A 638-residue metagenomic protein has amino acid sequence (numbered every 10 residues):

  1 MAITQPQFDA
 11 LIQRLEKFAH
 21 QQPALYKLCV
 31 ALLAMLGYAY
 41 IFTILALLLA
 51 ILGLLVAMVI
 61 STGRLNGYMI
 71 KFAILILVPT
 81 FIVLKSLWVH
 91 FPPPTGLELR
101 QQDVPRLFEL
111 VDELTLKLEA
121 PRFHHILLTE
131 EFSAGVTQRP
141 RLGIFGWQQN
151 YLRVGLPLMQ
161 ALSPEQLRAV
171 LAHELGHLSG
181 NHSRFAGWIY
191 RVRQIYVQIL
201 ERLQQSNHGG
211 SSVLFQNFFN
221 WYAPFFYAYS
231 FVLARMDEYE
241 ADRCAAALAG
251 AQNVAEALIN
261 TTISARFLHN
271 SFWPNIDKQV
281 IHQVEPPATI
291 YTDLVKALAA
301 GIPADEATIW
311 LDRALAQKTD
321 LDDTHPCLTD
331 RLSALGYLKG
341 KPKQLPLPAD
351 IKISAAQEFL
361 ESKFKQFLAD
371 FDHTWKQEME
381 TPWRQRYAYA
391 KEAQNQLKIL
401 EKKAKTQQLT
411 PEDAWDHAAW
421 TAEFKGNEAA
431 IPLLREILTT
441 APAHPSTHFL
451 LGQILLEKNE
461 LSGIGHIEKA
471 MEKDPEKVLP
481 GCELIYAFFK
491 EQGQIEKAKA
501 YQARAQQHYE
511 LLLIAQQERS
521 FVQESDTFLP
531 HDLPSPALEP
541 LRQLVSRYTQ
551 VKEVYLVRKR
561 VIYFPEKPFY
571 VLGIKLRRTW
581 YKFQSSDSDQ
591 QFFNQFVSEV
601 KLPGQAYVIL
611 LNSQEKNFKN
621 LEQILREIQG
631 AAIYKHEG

Functional and structural regions predicted by a protein language model:
M1-R141, Q148, K343, Q366-E436 (+4 more regions): Hydrophobic or amphipathic, alpha-helical segments that drive membrane association/targeting
A2-F18, S211, F215-A223, Y227 (+5 more regions): Cytosolic-facing loops and C-terminal tails of multi-pass membrane proteins
D112-L116, A172, V197, L233-A251: An active-site-proximal "capping" alpha-helix that borders the catalytic cofactor pocket
R153-A169, Y229: Short pre-active-site segment immediately N-terminal to the catalytic Zn-binding motif
L175-Y190: Catalytic Zn2+-binding segment of zinc metalloproteases
R191-F219, A245-L248: Post-HExxH zinc-binding segment in Zn-dependent metallohydrolases
A500-L541: Surface-exposed beta-loop interaction hotspot
S525-F593, S598-I609: A contiguous, surface-oriented mixed alpha/beta subdomain in the mid-to-C-terminal portion of proteins that forms
